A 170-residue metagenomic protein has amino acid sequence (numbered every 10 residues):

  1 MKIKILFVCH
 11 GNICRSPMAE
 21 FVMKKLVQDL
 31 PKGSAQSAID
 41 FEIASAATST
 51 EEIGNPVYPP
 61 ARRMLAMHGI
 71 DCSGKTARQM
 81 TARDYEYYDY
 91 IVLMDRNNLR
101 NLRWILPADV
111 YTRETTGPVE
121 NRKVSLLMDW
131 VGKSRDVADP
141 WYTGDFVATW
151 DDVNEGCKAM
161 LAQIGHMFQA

Functional and structural regions predicted by a protein language model:
M1-Y87, A162-A170: Conserved active-site segments centered on acidic
S16, D95-R96: Helix N-cap/beta->alpha junction signal
Y90, R96-A170: Phosphate-binding/catalytic loops
